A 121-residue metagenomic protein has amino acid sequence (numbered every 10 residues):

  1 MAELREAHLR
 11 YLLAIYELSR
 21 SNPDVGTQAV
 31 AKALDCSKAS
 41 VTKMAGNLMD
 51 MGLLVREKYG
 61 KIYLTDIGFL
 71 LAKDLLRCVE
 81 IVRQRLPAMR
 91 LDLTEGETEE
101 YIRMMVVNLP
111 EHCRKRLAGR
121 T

Functional and structural regions predicted by a protein language model:
M1-L13: Short alpha-helical segments that sit at the start of domains
S21-K32: Short acidic, hydrophobic short linear motifs in intrinsically disordered regions
A39: Key DNA-contact positions within bacterial/archaeal DNA-binding proteins
M49-K58: A short, conserved structural fragment
G60-C78: Basic, amphipathic "hinge/linker" alpha-helix immediately C-terminal to the N-terminal HTH DNA-binding motif
E80-T121: Amphipathic alpha-helical dimerization/coiled-coil segments that flank or bridge DNA-binding/regulatory modules
